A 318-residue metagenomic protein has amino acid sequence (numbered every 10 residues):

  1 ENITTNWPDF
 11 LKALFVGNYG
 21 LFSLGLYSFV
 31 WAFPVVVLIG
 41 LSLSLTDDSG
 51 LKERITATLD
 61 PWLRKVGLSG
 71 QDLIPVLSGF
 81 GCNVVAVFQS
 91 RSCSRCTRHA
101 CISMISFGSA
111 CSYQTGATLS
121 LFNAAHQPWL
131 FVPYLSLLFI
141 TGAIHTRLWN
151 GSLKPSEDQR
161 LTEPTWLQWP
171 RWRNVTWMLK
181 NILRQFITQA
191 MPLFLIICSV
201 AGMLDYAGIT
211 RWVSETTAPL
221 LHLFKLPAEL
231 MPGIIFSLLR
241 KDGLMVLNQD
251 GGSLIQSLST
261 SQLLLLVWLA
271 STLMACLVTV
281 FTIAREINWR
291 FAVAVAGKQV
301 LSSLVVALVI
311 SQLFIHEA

Functional and structural regions predicted by a protein language model:
E1-L51, I55, L179-K180, R184-T260: Transmembrane helical segments that form the transport core of multi-pass membrane transport proteins
W7-F15, A57-D60, R64-K65, Q312 (+1 more regions): Non-catalytic alpha-helical scaffolds
V37, V76, S103, F131-S136 (+4 more regions): Hydrophobic alpha-helical transmembrane segments
L41, R54, T58-K65, R147 (+3 more regions): Membrane-spanning helices that line or support transport/gating and their immediate boundary helices in channels
L45-S49, E53-W62, L273, V278-T282 (+1 more regions): Hydrophobic transmembrane alpha-helix segments characteristic of membrane transport and insertion machinery
K52-N83, L153-V175, L221-F224: Juxtamembrane inter-helical linkers in multi-pass membrane proteins
V66-F122, P227-I287: Alpha-helical membrane segments and immediately flanking helix-loop junctions that form or couple to the substrate/ion
F88-R98, G108-L167, W268-M274, V278-A318: Juxtamembrane and boundary regions of transmembrane helices in multi-pass small-molecule transporters and channels
